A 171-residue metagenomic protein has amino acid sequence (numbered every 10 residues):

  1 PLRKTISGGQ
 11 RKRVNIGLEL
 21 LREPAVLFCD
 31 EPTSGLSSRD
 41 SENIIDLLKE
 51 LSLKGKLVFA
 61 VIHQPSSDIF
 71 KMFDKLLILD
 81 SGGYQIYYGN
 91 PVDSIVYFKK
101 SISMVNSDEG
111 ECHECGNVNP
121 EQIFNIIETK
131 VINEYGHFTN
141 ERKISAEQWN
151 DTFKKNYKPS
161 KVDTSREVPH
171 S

Functional and structural regions predicted by a protein language model:
L2, L79-S171: Topological signature of polytopic alpha-helical transporters
K4-V14: ABC ATPase nucleotide-binding domain "signature motif"
E19-L20: ABC ATPase C-loop
E23: Conserved catalytic motifs of ABC-family nucleotide-binding domains
L27-E31: Catalytic Walker B motif of ABC-type/P-loop ATPase nucleotide-binding domains
S41-K54: Helical segment within the ABC ATPase nucleotide-binding domain
G55-I62: Conserved H-loop
K71-I78: Conserved catalytic segment of ABC-fold P-loop ATPases
